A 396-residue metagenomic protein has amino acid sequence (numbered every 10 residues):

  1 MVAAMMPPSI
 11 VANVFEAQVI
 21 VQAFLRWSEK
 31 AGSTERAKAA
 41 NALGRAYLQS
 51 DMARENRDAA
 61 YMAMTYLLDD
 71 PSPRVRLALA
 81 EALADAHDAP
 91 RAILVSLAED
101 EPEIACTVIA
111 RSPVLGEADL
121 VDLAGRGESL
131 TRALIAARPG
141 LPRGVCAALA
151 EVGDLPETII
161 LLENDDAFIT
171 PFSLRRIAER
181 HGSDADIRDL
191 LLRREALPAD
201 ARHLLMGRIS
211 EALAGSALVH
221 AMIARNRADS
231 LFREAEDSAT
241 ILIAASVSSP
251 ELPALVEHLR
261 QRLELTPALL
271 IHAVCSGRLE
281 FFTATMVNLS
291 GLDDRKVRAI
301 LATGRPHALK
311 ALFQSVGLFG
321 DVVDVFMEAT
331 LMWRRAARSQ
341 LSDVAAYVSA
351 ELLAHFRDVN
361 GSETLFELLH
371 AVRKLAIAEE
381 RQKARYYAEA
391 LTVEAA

Functional and structural regions predicted by a protein language model:
V2-A396: Alpha-helical scaffold segments
